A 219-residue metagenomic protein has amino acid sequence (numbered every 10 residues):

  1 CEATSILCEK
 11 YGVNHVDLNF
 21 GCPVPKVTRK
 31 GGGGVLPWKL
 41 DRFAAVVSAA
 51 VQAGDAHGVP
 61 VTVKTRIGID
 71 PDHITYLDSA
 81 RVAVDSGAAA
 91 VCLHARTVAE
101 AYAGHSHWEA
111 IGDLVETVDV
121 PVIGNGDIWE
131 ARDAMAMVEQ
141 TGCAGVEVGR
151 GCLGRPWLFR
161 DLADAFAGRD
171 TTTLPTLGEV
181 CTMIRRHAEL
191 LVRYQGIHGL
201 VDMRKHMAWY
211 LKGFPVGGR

Functional and structural regions predicted by a protein language model:
C1-S86: Active-site entrance/lid segments in N-terminal catalytic domains of soluble metabolic enzymes
T4-I6, S106, M137: Surface-exposed beta-strand edges and their flanking turn/coil or helix-capping segments
G21-P23, K64-D70, R96-V98, D127-W129 (+1 more regions): Active-site beta-loop-alpha junctions enriched in small/polar residues
P25-F43, R96-W108, G168-T171: Glycine-rich tight-turn/loop motif centered on a GG-T
G32, V63-T65, A95-T97, D119-V120: A short, structure-level motif marking secondary-structure boundaries and short turns
Q52, P60, D72-A90, Y102 (+3 more regions): Alpha/beta catalytic cores of nucleotide-metabolism and tRNA/nucleoside-modifying enzymes
